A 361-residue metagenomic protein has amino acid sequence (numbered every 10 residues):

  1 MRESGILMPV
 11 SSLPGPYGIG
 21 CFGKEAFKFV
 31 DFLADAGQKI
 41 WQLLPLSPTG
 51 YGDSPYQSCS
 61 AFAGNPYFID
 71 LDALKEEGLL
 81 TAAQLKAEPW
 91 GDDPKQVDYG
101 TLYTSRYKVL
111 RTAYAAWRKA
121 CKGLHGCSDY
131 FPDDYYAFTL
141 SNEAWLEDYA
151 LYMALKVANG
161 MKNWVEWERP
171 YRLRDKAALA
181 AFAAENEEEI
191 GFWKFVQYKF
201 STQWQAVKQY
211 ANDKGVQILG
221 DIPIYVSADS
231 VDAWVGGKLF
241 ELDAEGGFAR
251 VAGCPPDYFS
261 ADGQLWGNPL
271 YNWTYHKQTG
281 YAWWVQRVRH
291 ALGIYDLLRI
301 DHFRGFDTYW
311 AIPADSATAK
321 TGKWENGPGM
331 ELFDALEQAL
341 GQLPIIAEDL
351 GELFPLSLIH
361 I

Functional and structural regions predicted by a protein language model:
M1-A82: Trp/Phe/Arg-rich N-terminal binding region typifying the photolyase-homology
S4-M8, W41-Q42, I218-G220, L298 (+1 more regions): Hydrophobic faces of well-ordered beta-strands that scaffold small-molecule active sites in alpha/beta enzyme cores
P9, D53-S201, V226-L358: Alpha-amylase-like alpha-glycosidases and glucanotransferases acting on alpha-linked glucans and related
F27-D35, V207-N212, W284-L298: Short amphipathic alpha-helices and their capping/turn segments at secondary-structure boundaries
L33, L43, Y152, A211 (+3 more regions): Conserved, mostly hydrophobic/aromatic
L44-P48, I222, A347-L353: Acidic carboxylate-rich catalytic motifs and surrounding loops in phosphoryl-/glycosyl-chemistry enzymes
W193-V226: Conserved, well-ordered alpha-helix/loop/beta-strand core segments that scaffold catalytic motifs
